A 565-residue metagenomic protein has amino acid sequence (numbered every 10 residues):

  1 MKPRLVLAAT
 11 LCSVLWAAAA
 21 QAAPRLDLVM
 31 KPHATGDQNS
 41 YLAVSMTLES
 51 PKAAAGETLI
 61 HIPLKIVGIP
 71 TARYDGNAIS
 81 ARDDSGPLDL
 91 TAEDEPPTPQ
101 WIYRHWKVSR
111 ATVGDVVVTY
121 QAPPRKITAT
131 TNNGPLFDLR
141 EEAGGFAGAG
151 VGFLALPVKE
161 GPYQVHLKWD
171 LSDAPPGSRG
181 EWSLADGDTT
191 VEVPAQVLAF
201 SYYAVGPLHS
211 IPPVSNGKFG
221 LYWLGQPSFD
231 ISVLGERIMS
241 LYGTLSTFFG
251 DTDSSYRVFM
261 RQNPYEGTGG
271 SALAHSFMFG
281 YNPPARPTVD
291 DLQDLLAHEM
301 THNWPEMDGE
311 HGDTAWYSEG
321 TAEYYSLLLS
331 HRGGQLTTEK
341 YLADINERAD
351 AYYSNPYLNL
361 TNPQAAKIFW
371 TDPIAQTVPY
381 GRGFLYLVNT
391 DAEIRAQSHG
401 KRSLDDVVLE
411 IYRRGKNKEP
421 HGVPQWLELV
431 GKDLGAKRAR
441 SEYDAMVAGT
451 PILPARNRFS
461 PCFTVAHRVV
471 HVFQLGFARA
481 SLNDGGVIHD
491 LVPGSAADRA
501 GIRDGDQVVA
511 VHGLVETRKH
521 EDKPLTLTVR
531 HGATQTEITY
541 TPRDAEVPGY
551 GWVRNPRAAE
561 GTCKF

Functional and structural regions predicted by a protein language model:
A8-A17: Bacterial N-terminal signal peptides
A23-I66: Early extracytoplasmic/domain-onset interaction patches
A23-M30, S45, D75, N417-F565: Beta/coil-rich, acidic/histidine-enriched accessory regions frequently appended to metallopeptidases
K31, T35, V67-P135: A surface-exposed beta-strand-loop module
P63-I66, A111-T112, T119-Y203: Extended, low-hydrophobicity, Ser/Thr/Pro/Gly-biased non-transmembrane segments
A72-S80, V151-L154, V158-A185, V191-V197 (+2 more regions): Zn2+-dependent metallopeptidase catalytic core
S210-A315, T321: Juxtacatalytic substrate-recognition/specificity segment
D313-F384, Q397-S398, R413-G415: Acidic/His/Gly-enriched intrinsically disordered linker/tail segments that often contain short helix/coil "MoRF-like"
